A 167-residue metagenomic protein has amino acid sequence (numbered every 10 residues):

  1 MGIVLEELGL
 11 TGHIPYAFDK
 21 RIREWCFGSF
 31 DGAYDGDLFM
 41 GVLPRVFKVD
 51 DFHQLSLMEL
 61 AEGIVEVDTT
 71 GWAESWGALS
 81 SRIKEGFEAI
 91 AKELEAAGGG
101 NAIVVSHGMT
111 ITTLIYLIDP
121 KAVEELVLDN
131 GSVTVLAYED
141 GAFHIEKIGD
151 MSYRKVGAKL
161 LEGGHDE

Functional and structural regions predicted by a protein language model:
M1-F52: Phosphate-coordination/substrate-recognition cap region in phosphate-metabolizing enzymes
G2-E6, A78, E85, A89 (+2 more regions): Residue-level signal for well-ordered alpha-helical scaffold segments within enzymatic catalytic domains
L5-Y16, D68-A73, A97-G100: Short, charged helix-to-loop "capping" segments that act as catalytic/coupling loops
W25-D37, P44-V46, K92-N101, T112-E167: Acidic, low-complexity terminal tails and accessory targeting/binding regions of phosphate-metabolizing enzymes
R45-A78: Short glycine/proline- and acidic residue-enriched helix-loop micro-motifs that form flexible lids or anion-recognition
T69-A97: A mid-sequence, solvent-exposed acidic-amphipathic segment
H107: Short, conserved phosphate/pyrophosphate- and ester-handling motifs at nucleotide-, phospho-/glycolipid
